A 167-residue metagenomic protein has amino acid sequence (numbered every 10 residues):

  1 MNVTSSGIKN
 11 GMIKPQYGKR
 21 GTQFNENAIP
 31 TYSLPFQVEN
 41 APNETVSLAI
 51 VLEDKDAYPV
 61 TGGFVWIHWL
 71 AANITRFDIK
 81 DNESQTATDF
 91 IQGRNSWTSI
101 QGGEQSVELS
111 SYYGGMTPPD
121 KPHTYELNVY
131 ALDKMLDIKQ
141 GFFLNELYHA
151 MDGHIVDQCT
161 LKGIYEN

Functional and structural regions predicted by a protein language model:
M1-N167: N-terminus-centered regions that define maturation/targeting leaders and the start of the first functional domain
